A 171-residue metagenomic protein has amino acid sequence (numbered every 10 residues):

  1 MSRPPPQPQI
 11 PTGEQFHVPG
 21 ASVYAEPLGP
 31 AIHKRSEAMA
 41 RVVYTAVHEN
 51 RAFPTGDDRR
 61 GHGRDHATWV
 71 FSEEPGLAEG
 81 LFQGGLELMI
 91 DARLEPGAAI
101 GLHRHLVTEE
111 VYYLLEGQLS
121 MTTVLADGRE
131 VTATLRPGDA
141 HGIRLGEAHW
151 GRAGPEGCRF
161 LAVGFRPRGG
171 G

Functional and structural regions predicted by a protein language model:
S2-L86, G101, A133: A short, N-terminal "cap"/entry segment at the start of jelly-roll beta-barrel domains of the cupin/DSBH fold
E74-G76, I90-L106: Conserved short histidine dyad/triad with adjacent acidic residue
D91, V111, V131-A133: Short, surface-exposed secondary-structure edge patches
R93-E95, L106-M121, L125: Short, conserved beta-strand element in jelly-roll/cupin
G101-L102, M121-T122, I143, A148-P155: Short beta-strand His + acidic residue motifs that chelate non-heme Fe in jelly-roll/DSBH and cupin folds
V111, P155-G171: A short hydrophobic beta-strand segment most commonly corresponding to one strand of the jelly-roll/cupin
T122, D139-A140, R168-G171: A beta-strand edge to alpha-helix "cap/lid" segment located at domain peripheries
A126-L145: Short acidic-glycine-tyrosine-enriched beta hairpin
